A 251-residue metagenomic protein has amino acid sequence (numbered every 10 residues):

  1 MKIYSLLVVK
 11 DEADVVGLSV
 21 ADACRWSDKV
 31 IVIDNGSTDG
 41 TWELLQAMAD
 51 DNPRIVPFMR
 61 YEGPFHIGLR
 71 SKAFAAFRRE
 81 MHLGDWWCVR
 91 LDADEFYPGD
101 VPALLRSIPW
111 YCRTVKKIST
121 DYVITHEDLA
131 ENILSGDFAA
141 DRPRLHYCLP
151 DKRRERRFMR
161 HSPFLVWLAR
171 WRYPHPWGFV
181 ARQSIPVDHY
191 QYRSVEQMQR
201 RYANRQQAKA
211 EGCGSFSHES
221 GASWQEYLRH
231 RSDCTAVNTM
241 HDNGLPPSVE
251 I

Functional and structural regions predicted by a protein language model:
K2-A21, G36: Active-site beta-to-alpha loop of glycosyltransferases that engages the nucleotide-sugar donor
Y4-L6, K29-I31, V56: A structural signal for isolated positions on well-ordered beta-strands in alpha/beta enzyme cores
V20-V32: Short, acidic, metal-binding catalytic loop of nucleotide-sugar glycosyltransferases
W26, M48-D51: Short, structured coil segments at secondary-structure junctions
D34-L45, E62-F65, D92-A93: A conserved acidic beta->alpha catalytic loop
W42, Q46, H66-M81: Short, conserved alpha-helix that lines the donor NDP-sugar binding/gating region of sugar-transfer enzymes
D51-G68, K72: Conserved donor nucleotide-binding strand/loop of the catalytic core
I67-A75, W86-V89, Y97-I251: Catalytic-site signature of metal-activated, phosphate-bearing donor transferases, centered on the GT-A/GT-A-like
